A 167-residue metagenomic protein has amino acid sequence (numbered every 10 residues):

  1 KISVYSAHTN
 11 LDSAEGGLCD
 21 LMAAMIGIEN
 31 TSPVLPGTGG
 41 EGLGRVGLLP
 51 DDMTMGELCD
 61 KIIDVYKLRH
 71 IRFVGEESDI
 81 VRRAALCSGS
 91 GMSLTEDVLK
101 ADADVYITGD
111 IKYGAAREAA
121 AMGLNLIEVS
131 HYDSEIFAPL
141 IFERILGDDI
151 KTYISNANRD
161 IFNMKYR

Functional and structural regions predicted by a protein language model:
K1-R167: Active-site catalytic microenvironments in core metabolic enzymes, especially phosphate/sugar-handling
